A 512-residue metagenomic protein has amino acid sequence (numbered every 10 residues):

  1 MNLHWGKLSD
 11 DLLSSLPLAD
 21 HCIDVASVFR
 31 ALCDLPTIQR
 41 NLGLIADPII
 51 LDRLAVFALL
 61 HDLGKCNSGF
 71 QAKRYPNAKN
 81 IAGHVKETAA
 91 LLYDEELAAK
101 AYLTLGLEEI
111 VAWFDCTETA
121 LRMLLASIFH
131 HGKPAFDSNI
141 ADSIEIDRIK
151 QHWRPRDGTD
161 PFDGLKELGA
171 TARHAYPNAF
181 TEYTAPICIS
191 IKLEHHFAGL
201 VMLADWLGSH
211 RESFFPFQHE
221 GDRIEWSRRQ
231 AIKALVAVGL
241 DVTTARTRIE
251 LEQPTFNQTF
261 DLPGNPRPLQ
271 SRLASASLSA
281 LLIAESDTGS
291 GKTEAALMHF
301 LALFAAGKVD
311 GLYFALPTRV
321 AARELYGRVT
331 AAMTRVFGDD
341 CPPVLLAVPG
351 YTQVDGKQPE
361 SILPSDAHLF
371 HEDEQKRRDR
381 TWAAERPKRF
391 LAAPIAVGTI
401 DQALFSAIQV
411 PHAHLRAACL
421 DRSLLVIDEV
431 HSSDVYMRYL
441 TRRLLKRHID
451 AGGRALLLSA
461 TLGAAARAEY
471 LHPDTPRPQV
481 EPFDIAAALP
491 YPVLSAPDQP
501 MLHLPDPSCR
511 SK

Functional and structural regions predicted by a protein language model:
M1-L12, L18-R248: Accessory nucleic-acid engagement/destabilization modules that flank
L251-E285: Conserved pre-motif I regulatory segment
L278-F300, S433-D434, S459: Walker A/P-loop
T293-D310, R328, L444-R447: Walker A/P-loop NTP-binding motif
D310-T334, V344-D355, L462-R467: Conserved Walker A/P-loop ATP-binding site and its immediately adjacent core in helicase/helicase-like ATPase domains
V329-P394, I400-L404: A substrate-engagement module of RecA-like helicase motors
A403, A413-A451, A455: SF2 helicase catalytic motif II
R467-K512: Interdomain hinge/linker at the junction between the two RecA-like core domains of SF2 helicases
